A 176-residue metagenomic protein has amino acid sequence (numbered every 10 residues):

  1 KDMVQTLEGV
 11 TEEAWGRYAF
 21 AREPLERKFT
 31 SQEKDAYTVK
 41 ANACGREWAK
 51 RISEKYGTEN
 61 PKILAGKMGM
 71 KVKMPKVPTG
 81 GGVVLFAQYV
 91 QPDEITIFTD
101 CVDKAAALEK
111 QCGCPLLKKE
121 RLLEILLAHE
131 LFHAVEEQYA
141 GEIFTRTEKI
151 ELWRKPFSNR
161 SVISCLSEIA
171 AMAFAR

Functional and structural regions predicted by a protein language model:
K1-C112: A metal-dependent hydrolase signature that marks the N-terminal structural subdomain at the beginning of catalytic folds
M3-T11, V102-L108, T145-R176: Metalloprotease/metallohydrolase-associated module, dominated by Zn2+-dependent proteases
I52, I63, I95-I97, I125 (+4 more regions): Weak global preference for isoleucine
I95-I97, V102, L126-L131, S161 (+1 more regions): Generic hydrophobic secondary-structure signal
A105-L126: Short pre-active-site segment immediately N-terminal to the catalytic Zn-binding motif
I125-E142: Active-site recognition of the HExxH zinc-binding catalytic motif
